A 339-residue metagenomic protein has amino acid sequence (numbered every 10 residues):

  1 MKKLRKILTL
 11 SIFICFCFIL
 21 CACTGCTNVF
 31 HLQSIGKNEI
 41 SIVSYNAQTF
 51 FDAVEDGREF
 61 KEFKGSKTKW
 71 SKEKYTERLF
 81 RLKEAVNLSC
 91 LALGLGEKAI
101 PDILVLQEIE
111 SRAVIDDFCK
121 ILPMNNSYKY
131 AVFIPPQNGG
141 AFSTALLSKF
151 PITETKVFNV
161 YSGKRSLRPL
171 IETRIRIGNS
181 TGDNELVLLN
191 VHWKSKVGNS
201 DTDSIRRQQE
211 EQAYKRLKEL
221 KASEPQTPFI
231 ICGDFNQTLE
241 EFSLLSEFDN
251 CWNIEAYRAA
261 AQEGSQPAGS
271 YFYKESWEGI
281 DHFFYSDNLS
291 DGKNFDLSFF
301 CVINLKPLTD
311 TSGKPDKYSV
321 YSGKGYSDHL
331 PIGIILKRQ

Functional and structural regions predicted by a protein language model:
S11-A22: Bacterial N-terminal signal peptides
C23-I121, F133-Q137, T311, Y318 (+1 more regions): N-terminal, active-site-proximal structural segment of metallo-dependent hydrolase catalytic domains
G25-L32, L217-F229, N236-Q339: Metal-dependent phosphoester-hydrolase catalytic domains
S41-S44, D102-Q107, V132-F133, T144-L146 (+7 more regions): Structural recognition of the beta-strand scaffold that forms the well-ordered cores of secreted hydrolase catalytic
A47, I103, E108-W193: Structured beta-strand-rich core segments of catalytic domains in phosphoester-bond hydrolases
R58, L186-T202: Active-site His/acidic residue clusters
S66-Y75, I100-L106, F133, V160-Y161 (+4 more regions): Second-shell loop/turn segments in exported
S111-A113, G139-A141, K196-G198, N236-F242 (+1 more regions): Active-site environment of divalent metal-dependent phosphoester hydrolases
